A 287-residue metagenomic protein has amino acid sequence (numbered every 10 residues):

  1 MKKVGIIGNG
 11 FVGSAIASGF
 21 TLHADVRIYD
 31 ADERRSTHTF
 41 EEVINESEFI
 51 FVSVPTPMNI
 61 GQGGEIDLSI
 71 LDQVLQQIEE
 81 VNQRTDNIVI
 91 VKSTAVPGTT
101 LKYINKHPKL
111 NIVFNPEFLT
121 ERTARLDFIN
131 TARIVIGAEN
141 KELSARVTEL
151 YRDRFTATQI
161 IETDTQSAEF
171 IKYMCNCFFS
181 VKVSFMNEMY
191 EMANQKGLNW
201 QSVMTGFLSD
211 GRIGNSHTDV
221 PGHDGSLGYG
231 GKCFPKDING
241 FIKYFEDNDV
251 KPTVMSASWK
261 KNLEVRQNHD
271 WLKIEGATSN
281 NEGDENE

Functional and structural regions predicted by a protein language model:
M1-F49: NAD(P)+-binding Rossmann beta1-loop-alpha1 motif at the extreme N-terminus of oxidoreductases
M1-K2, A24, N194-E287: NAD(P)-dependent Rossmann-like dehydrogenase/reductase catalytic/cofactor-binding core
F49, M58-T123: Rossmann-like NAD(P)(H) cofactor-binding subdomain of soluble oxidoreductases
V54-P55: Conserved NAD(P)H cofactor-binding loop of Rossmann-fold oxidoreductase domains
K102-N115, A124-S216, Y244-K251, A257: Internal alpha-helical scaffold of NAD(P)-dependent oxidoreductase catalytic cores
